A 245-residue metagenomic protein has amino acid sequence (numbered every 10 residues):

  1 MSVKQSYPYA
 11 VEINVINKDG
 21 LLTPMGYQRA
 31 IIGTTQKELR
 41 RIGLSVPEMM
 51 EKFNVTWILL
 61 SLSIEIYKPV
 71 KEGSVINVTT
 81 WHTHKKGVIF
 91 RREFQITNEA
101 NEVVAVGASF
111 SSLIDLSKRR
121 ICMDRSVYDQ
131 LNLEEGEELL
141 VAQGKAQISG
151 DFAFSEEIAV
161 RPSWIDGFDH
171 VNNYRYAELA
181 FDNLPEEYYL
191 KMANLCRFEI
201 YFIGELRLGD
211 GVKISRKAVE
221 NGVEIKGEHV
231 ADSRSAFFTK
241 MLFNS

Functional and structural regions predicted by a protein language model:
M1-L59, V106, D115-N194: Hot-dog-fold acyl-thioester-processing enzymes
S2-Y7, E65-I148, F202, L206-L208 (+1 more regions): HotDog/MaoC-like acyl-thioester-processing domains
V55-P69, A193-E205: Small beta-barrel nucleic-acid-binding modules, principally OB-folds
R161-M241: Acidic/His-leaning functional-site neighborhoods
